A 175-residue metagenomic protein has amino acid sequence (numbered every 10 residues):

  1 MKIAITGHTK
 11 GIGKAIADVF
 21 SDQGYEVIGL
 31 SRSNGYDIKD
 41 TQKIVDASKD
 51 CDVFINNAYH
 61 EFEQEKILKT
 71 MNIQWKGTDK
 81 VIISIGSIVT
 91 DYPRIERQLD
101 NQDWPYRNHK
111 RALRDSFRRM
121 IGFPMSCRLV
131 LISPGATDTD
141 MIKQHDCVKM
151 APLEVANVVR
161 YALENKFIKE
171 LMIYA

Functional and structural regions predicted by a protein language model:
I3-I5, G24-R32, L131-S133: Short, hydrophobic beta-strand segments that form beta-sheet elements in well-ordered domains
A4-Q23: N-terminal Rossmann NAD(P)H-binding glycine-rich loop of SDR-like oxidoreductase domains
I5-T6, I55-N57, V81-S87, R128-S133: Structural signature of the Rossmann-like NAD(P)-dependent dehydrogenase/reductase core
G13-I16, K39, Q64-I67, P93-I95 (+1 more regions): Short glycine-/acidic-enriched loop or helix-start segments at secondary-structure transitions that form or flank
F20, V45-N56, T78-K80: A glycine-rich helix->loop->beta "capping" turn within Rossmann-like NAD(P)(H)-dependent oxidoreductase domains
V27-D46, Y59-F62, K66: Adenosine-cofactor binding site in Rossmann-like domains, unifying the SAM/SAH pocket of S-adenosylmethionine-dependent
E63, K76, K80-F123, A136-T139: Catalytic loop of short-chain dehydrogenase/reductase
C127, L131-I132, Q144-A175: C-terminal helical subdomain
